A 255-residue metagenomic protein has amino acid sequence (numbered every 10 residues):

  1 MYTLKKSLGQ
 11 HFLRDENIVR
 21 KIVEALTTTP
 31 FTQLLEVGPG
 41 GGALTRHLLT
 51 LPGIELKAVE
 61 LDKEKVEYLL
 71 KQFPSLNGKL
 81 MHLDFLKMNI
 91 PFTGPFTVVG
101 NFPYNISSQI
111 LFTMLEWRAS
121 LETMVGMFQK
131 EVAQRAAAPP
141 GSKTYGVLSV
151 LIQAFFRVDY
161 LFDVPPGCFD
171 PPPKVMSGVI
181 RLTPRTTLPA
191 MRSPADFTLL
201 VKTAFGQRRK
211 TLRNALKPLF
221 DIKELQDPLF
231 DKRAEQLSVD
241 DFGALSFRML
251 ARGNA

Functional and structural regions predicted by a protein language model:
M1-T203, L219, D240-F247, A251-A255: Catalytic cores of RNA-modifying enzymes
Y2, I222-D231: Short helix/strand-capping connector loops at secondary-structure junctions
R208: Primarily a LysM-type cell-wall glycan-binding module
P228-D241, L250: Catalytic core of IPPT-family isopentenyl/dimethylallyl transferases that prenylate adenosine-containing substrates
